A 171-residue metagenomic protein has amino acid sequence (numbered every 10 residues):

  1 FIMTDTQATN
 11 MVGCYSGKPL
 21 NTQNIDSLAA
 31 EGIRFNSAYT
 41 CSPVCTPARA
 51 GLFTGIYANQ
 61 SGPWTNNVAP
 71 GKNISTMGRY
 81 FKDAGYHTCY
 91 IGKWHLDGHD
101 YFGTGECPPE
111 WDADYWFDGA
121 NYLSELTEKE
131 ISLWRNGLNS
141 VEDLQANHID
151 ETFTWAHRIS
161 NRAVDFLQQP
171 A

Functional and structural regions predicted by a protein language model:
F1-A171: Formylglycine-dependent sulfatase
